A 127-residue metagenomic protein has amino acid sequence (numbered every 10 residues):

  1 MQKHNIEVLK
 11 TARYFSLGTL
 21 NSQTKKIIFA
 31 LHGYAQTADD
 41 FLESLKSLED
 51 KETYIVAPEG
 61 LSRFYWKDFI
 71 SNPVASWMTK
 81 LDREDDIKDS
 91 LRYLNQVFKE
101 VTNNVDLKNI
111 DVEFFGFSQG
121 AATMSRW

Functional and structural regions predicted by a protein language model:
Q2-H4: Class I SAM-dependent methyltransferase Rossmann-like catalytic core, especially the SAM/SAH-binding loop
V8-L107: Serine-hydrolase catalytic machinery in alpha/beta-hydrolase-like enzymes
E43, R126-W127: Active-site signature of alpha/beta-hydrolase-fold catalytic machinery across serine- and Asp/Cys-nucleophile hydrolases
D111-E113: Residue in the alpha/beta-hydrolase core beta-strand immediately N-terminal to the catalytic nucleophile
F115-G120, M124: Gly/Ala-rich beta-loop-alpha elbow adjacent to hydrolase catalytic centers
